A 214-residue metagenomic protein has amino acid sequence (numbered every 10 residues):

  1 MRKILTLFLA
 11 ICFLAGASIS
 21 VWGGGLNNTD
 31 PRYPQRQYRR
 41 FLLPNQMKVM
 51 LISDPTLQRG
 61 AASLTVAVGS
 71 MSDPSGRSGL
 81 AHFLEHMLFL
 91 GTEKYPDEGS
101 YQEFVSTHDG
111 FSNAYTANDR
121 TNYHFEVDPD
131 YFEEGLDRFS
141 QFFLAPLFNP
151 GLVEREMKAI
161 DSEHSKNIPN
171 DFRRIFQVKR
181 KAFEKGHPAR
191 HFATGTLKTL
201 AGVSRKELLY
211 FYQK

Functional and structural regions predicted by a protein language model:
M1-I4: Positively charged n-region of N-terminal signal peptides that target proteins for export
F8-A17: Bacterial N-terminal signal peptides
A17, V21-G23: Boundary at the C-terminal end of the N-terminal hydrophobic targeting segment
P31-T65: Mature N-terminal segment immediately following signal peptide/propeptide cleavage in secreted/periplasmic
A61-E126, P169-D171, R190-T194, G202: M16/MPP (pitrilysin/insulinase) zinc-metallopeptidase core fold and M16-derived inactive scaffolds
L90-K94, E126-M157: M16/insulysin-pitrilysin zinc metalloprotease superfamily fold
G91-T92, G135, F142-F143, G151 (+1 more regions): Scaffold signal of the M16-like zinc-metallopeptidase fold and its non-catalytic homologs
